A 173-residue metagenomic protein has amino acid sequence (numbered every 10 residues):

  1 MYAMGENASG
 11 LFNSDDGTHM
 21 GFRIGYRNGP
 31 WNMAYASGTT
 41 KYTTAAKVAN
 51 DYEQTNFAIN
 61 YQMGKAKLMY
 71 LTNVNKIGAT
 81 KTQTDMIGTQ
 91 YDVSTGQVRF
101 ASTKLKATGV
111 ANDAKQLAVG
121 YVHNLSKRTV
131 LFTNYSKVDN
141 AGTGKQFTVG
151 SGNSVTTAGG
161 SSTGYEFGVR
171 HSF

Functional and structural regions predicted by a protein language model:
M1-F173: Outer-membrane beta-barrel proteins
